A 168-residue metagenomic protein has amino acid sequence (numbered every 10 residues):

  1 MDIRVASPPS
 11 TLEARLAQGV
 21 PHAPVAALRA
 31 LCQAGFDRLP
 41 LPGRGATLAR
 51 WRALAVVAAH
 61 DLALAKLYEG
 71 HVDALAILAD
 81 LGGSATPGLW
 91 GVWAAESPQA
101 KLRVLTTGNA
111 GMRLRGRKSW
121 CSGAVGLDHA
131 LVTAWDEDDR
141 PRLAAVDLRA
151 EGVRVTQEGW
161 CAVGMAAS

Functional and structural regions predicted by a protein language model:
M1-A26: Flavin-dependent oxidoreductase catalytic core characteristic of acyl-CoA dehydrogenase/oxidase-like enzymes
G19-L127: Glycine-rich flavin
A74-I77, A134, D138, G164: Solvent-exposed, non-transmembrane amphipathic alpha-helical segments
T86, G126, D138, M165-S168: A short, structural micro-pattern
C121-T156: A short core secondary-structure module
E151-S168: Flexible, small-/acidic-enriched active-site or ligand-binding loops
